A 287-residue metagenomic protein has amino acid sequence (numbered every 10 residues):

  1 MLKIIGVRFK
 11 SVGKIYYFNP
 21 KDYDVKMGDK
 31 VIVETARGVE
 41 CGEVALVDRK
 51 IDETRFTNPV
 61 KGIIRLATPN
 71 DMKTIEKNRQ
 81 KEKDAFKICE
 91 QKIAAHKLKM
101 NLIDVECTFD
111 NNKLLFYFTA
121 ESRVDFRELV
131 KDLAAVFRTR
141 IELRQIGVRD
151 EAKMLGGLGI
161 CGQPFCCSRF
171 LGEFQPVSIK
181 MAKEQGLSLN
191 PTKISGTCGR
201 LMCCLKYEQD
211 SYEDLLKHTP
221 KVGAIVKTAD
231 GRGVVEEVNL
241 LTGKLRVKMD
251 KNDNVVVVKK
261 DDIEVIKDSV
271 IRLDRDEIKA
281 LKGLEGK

Functional and structural regions predicted by a protein language model:
M1-P191: Acidic-enriched and Gly/Ser
K14-I15, R123-D125, V235, K244 (+1 more regions): Short beta-strands and strand-coil junctions in structured, solvent-facing domains, enriched
T35-E40, A224-R232: Short coil-to-beta-strand transition motifs
D48-D52, V238-G243: Short, conserved beta-turn/loop elements at beta-strand boundaries and strand-helix junctions
G159-T228, E236: Conserved glycine-centered short motifs in functionally critical loops
N239-K260: Basic/aromatic-rich interaction segments and small domains that mediate binding to polyanionic partners
V257-K287: Intrinsically disordered, low-complexity linker and terminal regions at domain boundaries
